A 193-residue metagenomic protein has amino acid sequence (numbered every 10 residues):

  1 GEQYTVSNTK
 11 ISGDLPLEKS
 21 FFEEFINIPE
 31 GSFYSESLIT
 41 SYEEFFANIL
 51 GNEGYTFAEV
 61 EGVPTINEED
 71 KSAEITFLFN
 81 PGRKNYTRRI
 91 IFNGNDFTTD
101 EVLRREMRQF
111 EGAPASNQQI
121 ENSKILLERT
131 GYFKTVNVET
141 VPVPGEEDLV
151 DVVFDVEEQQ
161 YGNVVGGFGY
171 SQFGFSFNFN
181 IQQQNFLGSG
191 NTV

Functional and structural regions predicted by a protein language model:
G1-S176, N180-Q183: Periplasmic polypeptide-binding modules associated with outer-membrane biogenesis and secretion
F186-T192: Short loop/turn motifs that connect adjacent beta-strands in outer-membrane beta-barrel proteins
